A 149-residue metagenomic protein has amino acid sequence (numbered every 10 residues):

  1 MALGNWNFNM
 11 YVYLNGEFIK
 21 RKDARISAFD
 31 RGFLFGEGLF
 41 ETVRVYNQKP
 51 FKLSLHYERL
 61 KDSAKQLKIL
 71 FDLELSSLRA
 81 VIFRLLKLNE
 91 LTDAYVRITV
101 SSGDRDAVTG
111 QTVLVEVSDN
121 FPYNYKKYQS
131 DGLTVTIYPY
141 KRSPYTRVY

Functional and structural regions predicted by a protein language model:
A2-R84, S101, D106-Y149: Helix-start/capping segments and mature chain N-termini
K87-A94: Short secondary-structure junctions
A94-V100: A short glycine-rich, hydrophobically flanked beta-strand micro-motif that places a catalytic Asp/Glu for divalent metal
